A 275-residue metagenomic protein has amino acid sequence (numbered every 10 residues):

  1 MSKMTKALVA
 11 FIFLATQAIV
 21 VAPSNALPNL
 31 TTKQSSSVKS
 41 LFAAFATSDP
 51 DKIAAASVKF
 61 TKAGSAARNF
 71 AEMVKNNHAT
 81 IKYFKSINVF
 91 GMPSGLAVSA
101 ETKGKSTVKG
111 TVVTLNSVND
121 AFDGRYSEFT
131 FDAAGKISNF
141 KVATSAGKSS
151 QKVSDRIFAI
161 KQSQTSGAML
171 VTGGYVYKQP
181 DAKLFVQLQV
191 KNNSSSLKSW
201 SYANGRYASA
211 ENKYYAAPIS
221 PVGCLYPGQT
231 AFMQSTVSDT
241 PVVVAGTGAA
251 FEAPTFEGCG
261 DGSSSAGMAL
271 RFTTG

Functional and structural regions predicted by a protein language model:
M1-S24: Secretory targeting and sorting signals
V21-A43, T47: Short, low-complexity N-terminal intrinsically disordered segments enriched in polar/charged residues
A54-K105, Y214-Y215: Short solvent-exposed beta->alpha transition segments
G95-S166, L170, F185, D239-V244 (+1 more regions): Exposed beta-sheet edge and beta->alpha loop/turn motif
N119-D120, K183, N212-T274: Short, solvent-exposed, Trp/other aromatic-anchored flexible loops in extracytoplasmic proteins
V171-F185, G223-Y226: Short, solvent-exposed beta-strand/turn "edge" segments of beta-rich domains on protein surfaces
Q189-S195: Asparagine-centered strand-capping/turn motif at beta-strand->loop junctions
S196-N212: Short acidic, flexible loop segments centered on an aromatic residue
